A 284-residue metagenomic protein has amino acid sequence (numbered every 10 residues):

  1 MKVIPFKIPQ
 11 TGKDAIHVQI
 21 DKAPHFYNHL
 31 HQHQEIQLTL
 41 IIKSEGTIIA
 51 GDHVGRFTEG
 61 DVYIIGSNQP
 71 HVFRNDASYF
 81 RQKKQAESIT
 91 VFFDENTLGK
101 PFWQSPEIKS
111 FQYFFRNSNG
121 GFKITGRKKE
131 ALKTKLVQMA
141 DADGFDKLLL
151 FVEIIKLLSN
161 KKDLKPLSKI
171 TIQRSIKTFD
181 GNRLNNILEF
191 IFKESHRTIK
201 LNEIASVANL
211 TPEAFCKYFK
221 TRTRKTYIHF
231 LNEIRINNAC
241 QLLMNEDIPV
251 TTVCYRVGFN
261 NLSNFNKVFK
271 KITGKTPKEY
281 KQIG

Functional and structural regions predicted by a protein language model:
M1-Y63, Q69-V72, D76, N264: Generic protein-terminus/edge-of-domain signal
K2-Q10, Q69-T134: A hydrophobic/aromatic-rich effector-binding and dimerization subdomain of bacterial HTH-type transcriptional regulators
I42, Q112, K133-A140, L188 (+2 more regions): Regular secondary-structure segments
F122-K128, A140-R197, E203, V207-A208 (+2 more regions): Short, Lys/Arg-enriched, Trp-marked, Pro/Gly-tolerant hinge/linker segments that flank
E189, K193, T198-T211, K217-S263 (+1 more regions): Terminal helix-turn-helix DNA-binding modules in bacterial transcription factors
V268-I272, Y280-G284: C-terminal structured domain segments across diverse proteins
